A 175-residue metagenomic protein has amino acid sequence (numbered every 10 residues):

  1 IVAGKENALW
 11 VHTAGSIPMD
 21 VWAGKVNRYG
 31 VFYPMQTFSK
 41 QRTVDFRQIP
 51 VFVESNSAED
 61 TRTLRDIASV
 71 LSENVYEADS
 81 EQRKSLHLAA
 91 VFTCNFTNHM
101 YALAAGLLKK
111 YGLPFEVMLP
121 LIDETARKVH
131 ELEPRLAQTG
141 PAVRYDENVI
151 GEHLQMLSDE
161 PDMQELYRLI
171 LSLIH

Functional and structural regions predicted by a protein language model:
I1-T43, L64: Rossmann-like NAD(P)(H) cofactor-binding subdomain of soluble oxidoreductases
K5-N7, A58-E59, G112, S158-P161: Short, glycine- and charge-enriched coil/turn segments that flank and shape catalytic ligand pockets
L9-A14, V51-V53, I174: Short, hydrophobic beta-strand segments that form beta-sheet elements in well-ordered domains
V11, M35-T43, N56-A58, L107-K110 (+2 more regions): Predominantly flavin-linked oxidoreductase catalytic cores and closely associated redox partners
G15, D20, Y33-Q36, V44 (+6 more regions): Flexible, active-site-adjacent loop/turn segments at secondary-structure boundaries
W22, R28, T43-H130: Internal alpha-helical scaffold of NAD(P)-dependent oxidoreductase catalytic cores
K25, K40-T43, E54, E59-T61 (+4 more regions): Residues in flexible loops and secondary-structure boundaries
D123-H175: Interdomain hinge/lid region at the active-site interface of Rossmann-like NAD(P)-dependent oxidoreductases
